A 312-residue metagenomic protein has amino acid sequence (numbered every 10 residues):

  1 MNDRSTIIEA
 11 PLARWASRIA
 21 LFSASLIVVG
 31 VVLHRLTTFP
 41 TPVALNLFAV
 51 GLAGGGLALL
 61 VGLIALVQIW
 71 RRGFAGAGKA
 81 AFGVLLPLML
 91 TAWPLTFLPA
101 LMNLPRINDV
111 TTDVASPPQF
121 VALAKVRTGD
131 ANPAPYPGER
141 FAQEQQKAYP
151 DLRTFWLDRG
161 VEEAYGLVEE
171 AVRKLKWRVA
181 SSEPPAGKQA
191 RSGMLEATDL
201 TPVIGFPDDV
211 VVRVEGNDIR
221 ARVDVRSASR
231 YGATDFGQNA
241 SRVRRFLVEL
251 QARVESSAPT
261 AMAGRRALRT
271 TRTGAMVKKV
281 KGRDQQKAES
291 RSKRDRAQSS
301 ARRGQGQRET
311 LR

Functional and structural regions predicted by a protein language model:
M1-A10: Short, Lys/Arg-rich, polar N-terminal cytosolic tail immediately upstream of the first transmembrane signal-anchor
E9-A13, G264-R266: Interaction-mediating elements
P11-R71: Membrane-embedded alpha-helical segments of integral membrane proteins
H34-T37, T41, V67, R71-F74 (+2 more regions): Ser/Thr-rich, low-complexity intrinsically disordered terminal regions
